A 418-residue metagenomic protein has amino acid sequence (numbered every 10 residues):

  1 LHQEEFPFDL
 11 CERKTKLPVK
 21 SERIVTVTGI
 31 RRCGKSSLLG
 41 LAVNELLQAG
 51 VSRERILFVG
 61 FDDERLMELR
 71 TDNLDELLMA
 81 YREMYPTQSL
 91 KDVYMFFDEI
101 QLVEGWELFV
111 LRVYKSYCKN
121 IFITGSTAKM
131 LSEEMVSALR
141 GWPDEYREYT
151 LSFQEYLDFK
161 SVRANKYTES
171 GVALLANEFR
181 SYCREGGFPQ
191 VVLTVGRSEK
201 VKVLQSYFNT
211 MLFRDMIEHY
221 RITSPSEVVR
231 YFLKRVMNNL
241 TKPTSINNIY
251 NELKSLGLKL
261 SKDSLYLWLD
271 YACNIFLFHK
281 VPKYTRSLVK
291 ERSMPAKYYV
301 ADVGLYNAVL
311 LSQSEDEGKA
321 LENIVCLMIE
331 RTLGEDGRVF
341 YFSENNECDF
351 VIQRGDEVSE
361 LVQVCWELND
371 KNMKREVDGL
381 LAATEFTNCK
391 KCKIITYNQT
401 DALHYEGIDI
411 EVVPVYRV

Functional and structural regions predicted by a protein language model:
L1-K16: N-terminal pre-Walker A segment at the start of P-loop NTPase domains
H2, A128, E133-K242: Interdomain motor-coupling "hinge/lid" segment immediately C-terminal to the ATP-binding subdomain of NTP-driven enzymes
V27: Hydrophobic anchor at the beta1->P-loop junction of P-loop NTPases
K35: Conserved lysine of the Walker
L38: Hydrophobic positions on the alpha1 helix immediately C-terminal to the Walker A/P-loop
R55, R197-V358: Accessory nucleic acid-recognition modules appended to NTPase machines
V59-L90: Short glycine-rich substrate-engagement loop in P-loop NTPases that contacts/grips substrate
N398-V418: Domain-level recognition of nuclease-like catalytic cores that cleave nucleotide substrates
